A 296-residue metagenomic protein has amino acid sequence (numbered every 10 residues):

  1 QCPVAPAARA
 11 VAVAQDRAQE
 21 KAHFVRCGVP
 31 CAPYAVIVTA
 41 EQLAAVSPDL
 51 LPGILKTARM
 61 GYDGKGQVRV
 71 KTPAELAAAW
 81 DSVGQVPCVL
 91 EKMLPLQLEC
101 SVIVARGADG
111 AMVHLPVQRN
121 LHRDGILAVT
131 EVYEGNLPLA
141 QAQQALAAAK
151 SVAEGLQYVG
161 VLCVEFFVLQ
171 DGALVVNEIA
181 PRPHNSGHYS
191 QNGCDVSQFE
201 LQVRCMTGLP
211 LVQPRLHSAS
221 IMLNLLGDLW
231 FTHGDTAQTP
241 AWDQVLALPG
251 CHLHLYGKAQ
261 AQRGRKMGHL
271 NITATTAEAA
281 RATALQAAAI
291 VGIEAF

Functional and structural regions predicted by a protein language model:
Q1-C2: A short helix->loop->beta-strand "cap" motif at the edges of active sites that frequently abuts
P6-R9: Short beta->alpha connector loops at strand-helix junctions that form conserved, small/polar/Pro-enriched
V13-S101, A105-V152, A284-A288: Active-site nucleotide/adenylate-binding loops and adjacent lid/helix of ATP-dependent enzymes
K92, H188-Q191, G268-T273: Short, well-ordered beta-strand elements within core beta-sheets of diverse protein domains
V104-A108, F166-Q170, G257: Short, low-complexity Ser/Thr-rich regulatory SLiMs
V113, L162, L174-E178: Protein kinase-like catalytic core scaffold
Q143-V164, Q170, A180-T232: Active-site "cap" helix and flanking loop/linker of ATP-utilizing ligase/carboxylase catalytic domains
R204-F296: Peripheral (often C-terminal) accessory segments that flank ATP-dependent C-N-forming ligase machineries
